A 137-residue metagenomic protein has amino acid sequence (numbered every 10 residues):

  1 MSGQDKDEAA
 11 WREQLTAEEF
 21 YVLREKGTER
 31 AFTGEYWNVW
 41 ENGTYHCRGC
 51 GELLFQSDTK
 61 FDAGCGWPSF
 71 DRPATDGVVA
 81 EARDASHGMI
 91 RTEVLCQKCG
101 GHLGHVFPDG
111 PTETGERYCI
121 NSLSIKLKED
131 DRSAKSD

Functional and structural regions predicted by a protein language model:
S2-E8, R12-D137: A short Gly-Trp-Pro
